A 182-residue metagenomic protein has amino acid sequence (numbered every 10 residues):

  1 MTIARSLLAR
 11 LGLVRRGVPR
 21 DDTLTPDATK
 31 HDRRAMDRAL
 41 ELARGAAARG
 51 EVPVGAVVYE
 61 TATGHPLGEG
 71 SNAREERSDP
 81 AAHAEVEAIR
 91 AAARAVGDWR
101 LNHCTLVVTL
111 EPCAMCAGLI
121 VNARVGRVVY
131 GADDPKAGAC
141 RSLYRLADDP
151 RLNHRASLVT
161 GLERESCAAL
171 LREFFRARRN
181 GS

Functional and structural regions predicted by a protein language model:
M1-A46, P112-M115, L119-S182: Zinc-dependent deaminase
G50-V54, N102: Short, basic and Ser/Thr-rich N-terminal targeting/leader segments
V54-E60: Short beta-strand scaffold segments in enzyme catalytic cores
T63-G64: Glycine-biased flexible loop/turn sites that connect beta-strands or occur in inter-domain linkers
L67-G68: A structural microfeature
E76-V86: A short, polar/charged loop-to-alpha-helix boundary motif
V86-A93: Glycine-rich oxoanion-binding loops at beta->alpha junctions
D98-L110: Immediate flanking context of iron-sulfur cluster ligation sites
